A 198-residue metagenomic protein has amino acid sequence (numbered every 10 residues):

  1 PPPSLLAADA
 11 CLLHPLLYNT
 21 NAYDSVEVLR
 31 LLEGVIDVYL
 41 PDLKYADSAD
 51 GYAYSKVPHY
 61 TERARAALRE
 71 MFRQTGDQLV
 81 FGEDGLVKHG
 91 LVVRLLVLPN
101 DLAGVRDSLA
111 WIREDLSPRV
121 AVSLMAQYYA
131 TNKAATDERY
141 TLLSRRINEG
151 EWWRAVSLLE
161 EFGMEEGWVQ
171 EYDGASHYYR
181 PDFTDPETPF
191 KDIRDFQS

Functional and structural regions predicted by a protein language model:
P1-Q78, V169: Core AdoMet radical
D77-S198: Auxiliary Fe-S-binding modules of radical SAM enzymes
